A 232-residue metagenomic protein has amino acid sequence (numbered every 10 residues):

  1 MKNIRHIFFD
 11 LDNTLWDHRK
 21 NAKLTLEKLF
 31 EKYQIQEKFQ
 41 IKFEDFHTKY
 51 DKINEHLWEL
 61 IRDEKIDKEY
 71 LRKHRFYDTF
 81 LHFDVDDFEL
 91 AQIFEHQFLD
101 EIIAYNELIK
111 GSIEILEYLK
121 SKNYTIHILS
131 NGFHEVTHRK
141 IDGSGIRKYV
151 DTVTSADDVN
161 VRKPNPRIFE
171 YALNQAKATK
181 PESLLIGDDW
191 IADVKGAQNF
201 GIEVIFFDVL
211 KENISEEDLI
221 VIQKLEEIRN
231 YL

Functional and structural regions predicted by a protein language model:
M1-I7, K20, E117-K120, L129-L232: Asp-based, Mg2+/Mn2+-dependent phosphohydrolase catalytic module
K2-K110: N-terminal helical cap/lid subdomain that shapes the substrate entry/recognition surface in HAD-like hydrolases
L60-R62, L99-I102, N123, V153-S155 (+1 more regions): A short, structure-level motif marking secondary-structure boundaries and short turns
G111-N123: Catalytic-core regions built around general acid/base machinery
